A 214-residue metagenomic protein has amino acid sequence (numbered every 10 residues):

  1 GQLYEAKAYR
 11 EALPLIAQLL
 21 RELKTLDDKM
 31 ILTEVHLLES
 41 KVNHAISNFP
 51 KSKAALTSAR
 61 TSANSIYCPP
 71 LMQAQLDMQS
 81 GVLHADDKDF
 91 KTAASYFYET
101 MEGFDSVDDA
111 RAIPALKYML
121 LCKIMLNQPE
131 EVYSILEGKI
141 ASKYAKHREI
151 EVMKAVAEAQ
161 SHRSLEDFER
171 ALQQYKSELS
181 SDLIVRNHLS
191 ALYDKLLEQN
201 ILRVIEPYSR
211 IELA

Functional and structural regions predicted by a protein language model:
G1-R10, P14-K24, E34, L38-K41: Active-site lining segments of carbohydrate-active enzymes
Q2, L15, R21-T25, S58-S65 (+1 more regions): Residue position in alpha-helical solenoids
E5-K7, K24-D28, A45, N64-P69 (+1 more regions): Short coil/turn linkers that connect adjacent helices within long alpha-helical scaffolds, especially alpha-solenoid
A6-Q18, N48-S58, T92-Y98: Helix-turn-helix repeat elements of alpha-solenoid scaffolds
T33-L37, H44, K53, T57 (+2 more regions): Alpha-helical scaffold segments of alpha-solenoid architecture
